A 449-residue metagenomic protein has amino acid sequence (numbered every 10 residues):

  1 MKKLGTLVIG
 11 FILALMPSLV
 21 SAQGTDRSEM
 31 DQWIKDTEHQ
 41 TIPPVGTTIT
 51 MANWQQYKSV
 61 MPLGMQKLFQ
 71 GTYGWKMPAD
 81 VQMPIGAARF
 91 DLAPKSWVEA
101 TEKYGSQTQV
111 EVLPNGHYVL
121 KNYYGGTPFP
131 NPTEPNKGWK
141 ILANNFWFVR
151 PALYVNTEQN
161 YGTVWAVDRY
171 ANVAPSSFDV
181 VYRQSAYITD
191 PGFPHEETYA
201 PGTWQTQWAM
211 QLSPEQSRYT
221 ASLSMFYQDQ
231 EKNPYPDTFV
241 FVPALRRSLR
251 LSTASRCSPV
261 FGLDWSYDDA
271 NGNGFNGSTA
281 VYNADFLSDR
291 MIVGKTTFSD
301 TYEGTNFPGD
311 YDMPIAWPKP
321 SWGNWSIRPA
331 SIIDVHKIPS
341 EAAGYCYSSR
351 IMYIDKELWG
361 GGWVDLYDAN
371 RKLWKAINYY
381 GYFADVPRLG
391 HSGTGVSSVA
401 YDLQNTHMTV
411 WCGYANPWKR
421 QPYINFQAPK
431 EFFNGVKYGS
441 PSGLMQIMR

Functional and structural regions predicted by a protein language model:
M1-V8: Bacterial N-terminal signal peptides that target proteins for export
P17-L19: N-terminal signal peptide c-region/cleavage motif recognized by signal peptidases
Q23-Y235, V242: Solvent-exposed N-terminal domain segments of exported/luminal and surface proteins
T108, L120, D168-A200, W204-S213 (+2 more regions): Extended beta-strand-rich segments in extracellular/periplasmic secretory proteins, especially within noncatalytic
W204-T206, Y219, Y235-D237, R246-S248 (+4 more regions): Extracellular structured ligand-interaction cores
Q207, A221-F298, Y302: Acidic, serine/threonine- and glycine-rich low-complexity intrinsically disordered segments that serve as flexible
F286-I292, W317-P318, L389-R449: Cysteine/selenocysteine-centered motifs that mediate thiol-based redox chemistry or coordinate metal-sulfur cofactors
H336-Y423: C-terminal soluble interaction/assembly domains
